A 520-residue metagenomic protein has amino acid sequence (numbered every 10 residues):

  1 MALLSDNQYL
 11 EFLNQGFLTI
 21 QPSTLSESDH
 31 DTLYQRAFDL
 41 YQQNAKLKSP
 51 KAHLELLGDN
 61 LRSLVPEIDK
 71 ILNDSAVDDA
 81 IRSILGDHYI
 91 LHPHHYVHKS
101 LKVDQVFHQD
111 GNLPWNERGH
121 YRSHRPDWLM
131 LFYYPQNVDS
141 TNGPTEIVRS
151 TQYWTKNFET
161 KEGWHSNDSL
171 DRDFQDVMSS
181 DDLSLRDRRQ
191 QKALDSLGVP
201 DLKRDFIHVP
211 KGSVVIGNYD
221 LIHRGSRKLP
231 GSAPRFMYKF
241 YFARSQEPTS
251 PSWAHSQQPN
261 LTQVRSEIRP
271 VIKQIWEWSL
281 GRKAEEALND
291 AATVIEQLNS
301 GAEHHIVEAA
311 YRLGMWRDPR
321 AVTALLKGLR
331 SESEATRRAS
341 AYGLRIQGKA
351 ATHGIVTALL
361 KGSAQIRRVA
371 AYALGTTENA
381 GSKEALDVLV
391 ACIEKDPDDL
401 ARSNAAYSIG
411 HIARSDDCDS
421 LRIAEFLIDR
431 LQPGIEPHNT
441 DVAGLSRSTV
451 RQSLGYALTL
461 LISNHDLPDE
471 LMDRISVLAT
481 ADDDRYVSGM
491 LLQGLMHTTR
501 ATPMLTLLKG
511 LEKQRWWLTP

Functional and structural regions predicted by a protein language model:
M1-N14, W278-A292, L492, M496: Fe(II)/2-oxoglutarate
M1-Q15, Q21-R122: Non-heme Fe(II)-dependent double-stranded beta-helix
K99, V148-K156, Y241-E247: Short edge-strand/loop segments of extracellular domains
Y121-S140, H208-V209, Y241-R244: Short, conserved beta-strand element in jelly-roll/cupin
N142, E146-I222: Double-stranded beta-helix
I216, D220-E296, H305-V307, Y311: Non-heme Fe(II)/2-oxoglutarate
R269-E286, H304-D318, K327, A335-A350 (+7 more regions): Structural detector for internal amphipathic alpha-helices that build alpha-solenoid repeat scaffolds
A287-N299, W316-R330, G348-L360, N379-E394 (+3 more regions): Amphipathic alpha-helical scaffolding segments comprising HEAT/armadillo-like alpha-solenoid repeats
